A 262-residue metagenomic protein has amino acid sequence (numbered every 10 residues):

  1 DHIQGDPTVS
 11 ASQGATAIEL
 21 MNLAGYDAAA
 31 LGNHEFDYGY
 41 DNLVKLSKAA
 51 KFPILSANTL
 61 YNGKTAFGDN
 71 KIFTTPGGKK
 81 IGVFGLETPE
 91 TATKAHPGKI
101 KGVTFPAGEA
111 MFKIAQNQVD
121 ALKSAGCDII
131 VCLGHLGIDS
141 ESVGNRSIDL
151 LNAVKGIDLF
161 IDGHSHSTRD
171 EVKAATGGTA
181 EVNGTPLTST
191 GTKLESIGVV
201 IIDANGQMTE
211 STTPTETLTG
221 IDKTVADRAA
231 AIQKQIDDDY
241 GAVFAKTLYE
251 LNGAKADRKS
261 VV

Functional and structural regions predicted by a protein language model:
H2-T219: Acidic, metal/ion-coordinating pockets
G220-V262: Non-catalytic terminal accessory segments
